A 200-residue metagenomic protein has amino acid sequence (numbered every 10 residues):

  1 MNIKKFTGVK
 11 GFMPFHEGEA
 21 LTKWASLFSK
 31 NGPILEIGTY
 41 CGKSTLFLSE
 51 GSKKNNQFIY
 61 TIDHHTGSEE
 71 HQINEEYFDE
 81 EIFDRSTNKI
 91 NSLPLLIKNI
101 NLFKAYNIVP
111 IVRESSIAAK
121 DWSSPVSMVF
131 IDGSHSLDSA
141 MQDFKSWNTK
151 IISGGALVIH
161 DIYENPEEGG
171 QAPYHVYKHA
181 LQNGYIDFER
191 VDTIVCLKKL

Functional and structural regions predicted by a protein language model:
N2-F12, G18-L200: S-adenosylmethionine/decaboxylated-SAM
